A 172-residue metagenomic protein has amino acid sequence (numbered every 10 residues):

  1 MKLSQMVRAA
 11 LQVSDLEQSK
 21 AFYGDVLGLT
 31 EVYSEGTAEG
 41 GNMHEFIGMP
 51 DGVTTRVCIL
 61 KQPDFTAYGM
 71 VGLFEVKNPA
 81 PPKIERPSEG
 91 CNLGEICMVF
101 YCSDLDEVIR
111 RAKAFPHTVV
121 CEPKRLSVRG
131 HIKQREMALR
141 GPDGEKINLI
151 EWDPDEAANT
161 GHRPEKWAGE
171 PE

Functional and structural regions predicted by a protein language model:
L3, S14-Q18, Y33-A38, T66-M70 (+1 more regions): Vicinal oxygen chelate
A10, L149-E156: Short beta->alpha transition motifs characteristic of CBS
Q12-Y68, A114, G130, P164-W167: Core segments of cupin and vicinal oxygen chelate
H44-I47, V71-L73, R86, N159-H162: Short aromatic-enriched loop/helix-cap "lid" or pocket-rim segments at secondary-structure transitions that line
Q62, E75-K77, E151: Pocket-edge structural micro-motifs
N78-P81, P154-A158: A short local loop/turn or secondary-structure capping micro-motif enriched for an aromatic residue
D155-P171: A short, polar/charged loop-to-alpha-helix boundary motif
